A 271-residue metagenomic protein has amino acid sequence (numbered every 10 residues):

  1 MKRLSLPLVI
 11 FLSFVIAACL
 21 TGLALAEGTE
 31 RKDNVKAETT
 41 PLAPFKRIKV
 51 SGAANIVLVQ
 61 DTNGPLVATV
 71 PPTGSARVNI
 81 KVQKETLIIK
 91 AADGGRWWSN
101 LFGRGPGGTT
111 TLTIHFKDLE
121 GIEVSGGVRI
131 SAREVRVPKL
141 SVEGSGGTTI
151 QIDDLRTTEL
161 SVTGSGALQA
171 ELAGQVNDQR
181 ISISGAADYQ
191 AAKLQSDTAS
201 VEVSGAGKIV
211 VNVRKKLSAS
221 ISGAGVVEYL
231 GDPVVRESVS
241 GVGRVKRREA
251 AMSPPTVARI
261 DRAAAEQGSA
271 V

Functional and structural regions predicted by a protein language model:
M1-F11: Bacterial N-terminal signal peptides that target proteins for export
L4-S5, G22-S125, R129-E143, D154-T163 (+2 more regions): Acidic (Asp/Glu) and glycine-rich low-complexity loops/linkers that are typically intrinsically disordered
V9-C19: Bacterial N-terminal signal peptides
A54, V128, T148, L168 (+4 more regions): Small-residue (G/S/T/A) turn/hinge positions that recur once per unit in extracellular repeat modules
S141-E143, T149, E159-Q169, S182-D188 (+2 more regions): Tandem repeat domain/solenoid detector
Q190-L194: Outer-membrane beta-barrel transmembrane domain signature
A219-I221, G225-E249: Leucine-rich solenoid repeat scaffolds
